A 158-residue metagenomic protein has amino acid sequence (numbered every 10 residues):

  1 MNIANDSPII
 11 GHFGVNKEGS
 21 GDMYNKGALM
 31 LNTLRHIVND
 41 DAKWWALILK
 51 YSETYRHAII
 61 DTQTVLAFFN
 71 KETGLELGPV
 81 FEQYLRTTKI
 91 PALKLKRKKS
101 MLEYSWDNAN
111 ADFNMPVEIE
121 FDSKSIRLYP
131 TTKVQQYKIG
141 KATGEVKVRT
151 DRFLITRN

Functional and structural regions predicted by a protein language model:
M1-N108: Hydrophobic alpha-helical and helix-loop surface patches within well-folded domains that function as non-catalytic
W44, L77-G78, L93, R97-F153: Beta-strand-rich binding/interaction modules
I155-N158: Exposed low-complexity, polar/acidic, P/S/T/G-rich flexible segments that act as propeptides, protease-susceptible
